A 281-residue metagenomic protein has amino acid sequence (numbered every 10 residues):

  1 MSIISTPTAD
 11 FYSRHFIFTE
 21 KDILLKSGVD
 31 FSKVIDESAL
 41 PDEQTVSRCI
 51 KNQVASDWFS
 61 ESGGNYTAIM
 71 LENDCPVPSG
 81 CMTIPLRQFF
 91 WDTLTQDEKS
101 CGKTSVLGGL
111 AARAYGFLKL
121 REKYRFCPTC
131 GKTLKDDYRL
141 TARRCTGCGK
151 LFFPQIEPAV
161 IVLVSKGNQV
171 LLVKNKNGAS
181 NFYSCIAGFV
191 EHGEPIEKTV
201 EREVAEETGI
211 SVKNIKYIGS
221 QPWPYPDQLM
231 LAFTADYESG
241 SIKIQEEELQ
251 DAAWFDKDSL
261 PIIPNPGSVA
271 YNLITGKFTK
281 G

Functional and structural regions predicted by a protein language model:
M1-K103: N-terminal alpha-helical interaction blocks
N52-D97, V190-K277: Unchanged
C101-L110, G116: Short, charged surface segments at domain edges that flank catalytic/cofactor-binding sites
A112-S165: Cys/His-rich short segments
L118-K119, P154, N175-N177, E191-I196: Short, contiguous, pocket-lining structural segments that sit at or immediately flank catalytic/ligand-binding sites
R139, I156-E157, S184, D227-Q228 (+1 more regions): Short glycine/proline-enriched turns and hinge-like loops at secondary-structure junctions
A142-S184, S211-V212, A235-Y237: N-terminal strand-loop-strand
A187: Di-metal (Zn2+ and/or Mg2+/Mn2+) metal-binding site signature of metallo-dependent hydrolases with the MBL/beta-CASP
